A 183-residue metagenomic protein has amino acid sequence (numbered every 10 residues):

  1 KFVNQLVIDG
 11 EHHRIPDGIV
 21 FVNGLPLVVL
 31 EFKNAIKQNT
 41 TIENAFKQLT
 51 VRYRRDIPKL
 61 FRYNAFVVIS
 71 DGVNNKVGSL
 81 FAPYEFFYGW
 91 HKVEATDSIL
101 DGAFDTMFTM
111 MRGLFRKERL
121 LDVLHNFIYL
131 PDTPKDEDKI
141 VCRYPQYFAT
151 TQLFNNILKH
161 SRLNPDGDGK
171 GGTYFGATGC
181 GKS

Functional and structural regions predicted by a protein language model:
K1-S183: ATP-dependent helicase/translocase motor core
